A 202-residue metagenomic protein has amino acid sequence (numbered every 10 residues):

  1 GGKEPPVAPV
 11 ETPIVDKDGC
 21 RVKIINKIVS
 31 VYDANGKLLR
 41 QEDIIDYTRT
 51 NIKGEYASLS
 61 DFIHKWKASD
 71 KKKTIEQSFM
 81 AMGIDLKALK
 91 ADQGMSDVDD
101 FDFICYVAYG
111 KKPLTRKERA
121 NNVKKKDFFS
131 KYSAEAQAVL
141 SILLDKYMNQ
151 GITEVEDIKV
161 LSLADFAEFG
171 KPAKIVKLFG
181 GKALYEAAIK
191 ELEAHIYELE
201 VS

Functional and structural regions predicted by a protein language model:
G2-S202: Catalytic cores and motor modules of nucleic-acid processing enzymes
